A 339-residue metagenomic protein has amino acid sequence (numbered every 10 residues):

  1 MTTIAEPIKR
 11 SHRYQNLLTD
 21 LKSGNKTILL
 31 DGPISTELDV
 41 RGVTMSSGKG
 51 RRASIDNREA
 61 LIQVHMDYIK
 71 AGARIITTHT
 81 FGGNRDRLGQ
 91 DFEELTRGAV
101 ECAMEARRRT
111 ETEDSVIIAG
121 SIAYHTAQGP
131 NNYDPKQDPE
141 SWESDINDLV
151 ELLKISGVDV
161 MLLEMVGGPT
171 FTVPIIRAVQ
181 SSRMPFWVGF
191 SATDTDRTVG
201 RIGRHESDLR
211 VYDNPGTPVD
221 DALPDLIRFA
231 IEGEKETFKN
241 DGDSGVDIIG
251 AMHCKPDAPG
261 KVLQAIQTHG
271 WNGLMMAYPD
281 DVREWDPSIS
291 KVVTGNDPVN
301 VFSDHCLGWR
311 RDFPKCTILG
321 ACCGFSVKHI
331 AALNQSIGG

Functional and structural regions predicted by a protein language model:
M1-G339: Domain-level signal for soluble alpha/beta catalytic cores
